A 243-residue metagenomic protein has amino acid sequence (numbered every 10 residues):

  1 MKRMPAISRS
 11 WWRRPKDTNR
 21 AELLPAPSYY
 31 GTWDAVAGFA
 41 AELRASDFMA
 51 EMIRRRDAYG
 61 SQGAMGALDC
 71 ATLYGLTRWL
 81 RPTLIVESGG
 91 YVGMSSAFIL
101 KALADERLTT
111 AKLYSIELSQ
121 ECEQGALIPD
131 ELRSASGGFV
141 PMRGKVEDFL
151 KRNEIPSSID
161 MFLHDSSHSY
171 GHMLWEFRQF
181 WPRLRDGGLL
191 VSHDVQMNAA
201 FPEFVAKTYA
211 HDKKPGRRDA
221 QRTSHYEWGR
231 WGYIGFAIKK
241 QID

Functional and structural regions predicted by a protein language model:
M1-A64: Rossmann-like AdoMet
A37-R44, D69-C70, K145-E147: Short low-complexity stretches enriched in small and charged residues
Y59, G63-A64, C70-D243: S-adenosylmethionine/decaboxylated-SAM
